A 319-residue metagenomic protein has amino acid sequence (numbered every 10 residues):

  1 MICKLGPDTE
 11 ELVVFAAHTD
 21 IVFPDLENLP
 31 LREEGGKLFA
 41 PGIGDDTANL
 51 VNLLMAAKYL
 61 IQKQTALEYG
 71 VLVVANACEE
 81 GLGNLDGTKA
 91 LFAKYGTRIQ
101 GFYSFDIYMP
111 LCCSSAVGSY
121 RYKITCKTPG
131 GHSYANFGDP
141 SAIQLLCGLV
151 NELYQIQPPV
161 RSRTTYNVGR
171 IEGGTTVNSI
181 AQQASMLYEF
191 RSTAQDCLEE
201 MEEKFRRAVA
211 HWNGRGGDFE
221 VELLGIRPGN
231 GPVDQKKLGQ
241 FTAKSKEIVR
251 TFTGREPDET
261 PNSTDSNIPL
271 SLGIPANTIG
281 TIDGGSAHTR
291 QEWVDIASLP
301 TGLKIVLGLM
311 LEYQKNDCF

Functional and structural regions predicted by a protein language model:
M1-P41, Y59-K63, L67: Acidic/His- and Gly-rich active-site-bordering loop/insert found across diverse amide/peptide-bond hydrolases
G6-D8, L31-R32, T65-L67, F92-T97 (+3 more regions): Solvent-exposed alpha-helices and their adjacent loops that cap or buttress functional pockets in soluble metabolic
L12-V14, L38, I99-S104, K123 (+1 more regions): Short glycine-aspartate micro-motif
V14, L72-V74, E220: A structural signal for isolated positions on well-ordered beta-strands in alpha/beta enzyme cores
A16-A17, V74-N76, F102-D106, T125-K127 (+1 more regions): Short beta-strand segments
D20-E34, I99, S114-T125, N277: Acidic-glycine-rich active-site phosphate/pyrophosphate-binding loop
G42, D46-S119, E189, Q314 (+1 more regions): Acidic/histidine-rich catalytic neighborhood of metal-dependent amide-processing enzymes
I107-S114, R121-F319: Metal-dependent amide/peptide-bond hydrolase catalytic core, centered on the "pita-bread" metallohydrolase fold
